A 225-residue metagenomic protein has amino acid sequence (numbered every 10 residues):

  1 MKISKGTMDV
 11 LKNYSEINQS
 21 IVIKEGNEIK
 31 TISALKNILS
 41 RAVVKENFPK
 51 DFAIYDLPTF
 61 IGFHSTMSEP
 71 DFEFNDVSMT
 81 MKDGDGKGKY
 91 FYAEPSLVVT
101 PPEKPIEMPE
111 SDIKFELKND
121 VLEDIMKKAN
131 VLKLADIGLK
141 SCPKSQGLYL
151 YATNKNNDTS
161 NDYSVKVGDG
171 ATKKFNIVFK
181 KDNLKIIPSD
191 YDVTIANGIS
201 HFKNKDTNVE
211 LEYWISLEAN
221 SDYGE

Functional and structural regions predicted by a protein language model:
M1-Y92, S111-E225: DNA polymerase processivity clamps
L97-I113: Long, charge-dense
